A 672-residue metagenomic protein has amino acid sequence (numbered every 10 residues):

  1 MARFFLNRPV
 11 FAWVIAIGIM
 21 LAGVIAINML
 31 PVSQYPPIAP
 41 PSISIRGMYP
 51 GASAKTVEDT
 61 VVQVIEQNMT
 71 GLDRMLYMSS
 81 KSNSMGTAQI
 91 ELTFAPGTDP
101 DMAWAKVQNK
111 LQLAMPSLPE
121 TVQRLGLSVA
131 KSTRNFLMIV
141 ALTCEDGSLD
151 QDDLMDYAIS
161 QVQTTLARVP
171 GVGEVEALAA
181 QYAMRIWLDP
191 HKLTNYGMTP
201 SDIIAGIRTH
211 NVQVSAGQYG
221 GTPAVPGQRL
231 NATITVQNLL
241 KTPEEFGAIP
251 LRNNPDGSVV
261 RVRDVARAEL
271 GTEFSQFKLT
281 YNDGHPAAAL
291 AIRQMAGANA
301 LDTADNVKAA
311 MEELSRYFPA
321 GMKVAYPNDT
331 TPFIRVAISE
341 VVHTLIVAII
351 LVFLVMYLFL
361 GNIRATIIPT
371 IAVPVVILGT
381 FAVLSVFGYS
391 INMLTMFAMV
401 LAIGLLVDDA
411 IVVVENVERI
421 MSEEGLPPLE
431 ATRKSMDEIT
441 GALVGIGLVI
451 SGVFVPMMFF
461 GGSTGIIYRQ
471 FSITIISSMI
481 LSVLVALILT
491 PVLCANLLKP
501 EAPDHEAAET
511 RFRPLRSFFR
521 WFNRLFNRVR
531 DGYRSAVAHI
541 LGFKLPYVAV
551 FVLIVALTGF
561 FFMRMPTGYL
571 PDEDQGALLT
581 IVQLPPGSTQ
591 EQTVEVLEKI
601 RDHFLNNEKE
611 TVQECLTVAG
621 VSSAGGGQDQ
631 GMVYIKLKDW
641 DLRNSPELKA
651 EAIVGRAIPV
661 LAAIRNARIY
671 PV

Functional and structural regions predicted by a protein language model:
M1-L30, I439, T510-L570, L597 (+1 more regions): Signature of alpha-helical transmembrane segments and their immediate interfacial
A12, A16, Q213, H343-V352 (+10 more regions): Hydrophobic alpha-helical transmembrane segments in multi-pass membrane proteins
W13, M20, I25, M29 (+14 more regions): Surface-exposed amphipathic alpha-helical segments in non-transmembrane regions that serve as interaction surfaces
G23-M29, Q34, I350-R419, F459 (+2 more regions): Hydrophobic transmembrane alpha-helices and their membrane-interface caps in long multi-pass transport proteins
P31-G47, S82, A130-L137, E501 (+3 more regions): Membrane-proximal juxtamembrane linkers immediately C-terminal to transmembrane helices
Q294-A298, A304-L351, V383, I391 (+1 more regions): Membrane-helix entry/capping segments
P327, I334, I338, V342 (+3 more regions): Helix-loop junctions and hydrophobic alpha-helical segments within the transmembrane domains of large membrane
I403-V417, T440-F459, I467-F519, V633: Transmembrane alpha-helices and their membrane-interface boundaries in multi-pass membrane transporters and channels
